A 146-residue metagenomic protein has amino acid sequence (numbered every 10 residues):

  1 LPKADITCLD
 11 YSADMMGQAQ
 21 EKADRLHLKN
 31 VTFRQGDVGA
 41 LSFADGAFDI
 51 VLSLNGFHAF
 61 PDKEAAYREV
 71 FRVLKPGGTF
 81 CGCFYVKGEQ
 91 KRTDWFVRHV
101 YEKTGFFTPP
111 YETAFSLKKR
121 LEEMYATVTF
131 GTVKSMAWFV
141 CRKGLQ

Functional and structural regions predicted by a protein language model:
L1-A40: Class I SAM-dependent methyltransferase SAM/SAH-binding core
D5, G77-T79: Short glycine-centered segments of the SAM/dcSAM-binding site in methyltransferase folds
D14, P61-A65: Short N-terminal helix/helix-N-cap motif within the alpha/beta-hydrolase-1
G39-V51: A short acidic, Gly/Pro-enriched loop at the edge of an enzyme's catalytic core that lines a small-molecule cofactor
I50-D62: A short SAM/SAH-binding and catalytic strip from SAM-dependent methyltransferases
E64-P76: A short glycine-rich, Lys/Arg-flanked "PGG" loop and its adjoining helix->strand segment in the class I
C81-F139: C-terminal alpha-helical "lid/dimerization" subdomain adjacent to the S-adenosyl-L-methionine
F139-Q146: C-terminal lobe and adjacent flexible extensions of AdoMet/dcAdoMet transferase-like proteins
